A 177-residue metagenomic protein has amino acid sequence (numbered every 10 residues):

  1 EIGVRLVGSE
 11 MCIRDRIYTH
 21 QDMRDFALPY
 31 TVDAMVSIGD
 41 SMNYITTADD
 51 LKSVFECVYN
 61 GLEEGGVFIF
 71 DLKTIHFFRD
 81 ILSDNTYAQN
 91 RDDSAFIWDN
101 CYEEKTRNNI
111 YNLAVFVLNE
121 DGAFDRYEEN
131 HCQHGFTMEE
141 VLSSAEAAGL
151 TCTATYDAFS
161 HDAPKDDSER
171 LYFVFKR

Functional and structural regions predicted by a protein language model:
E1-G8, C12-I13: Single conserved hydrophobic/aromatic residue that forms the stacking wall/gate of nucleotide- or nucleobase-binding
R24-A34: A short acidic, Gly/Pro-enriched loop at the edge of an enzyme's catalytic core that lines a small-molecule cofactor
V32-D50: A short SAM/SAH-binding and catalytic strip from SAM-dependent methyltransferases
T46, E63, R177: Short conserved AdoMet
L51-V67: A short glycine-rich, Lys/Arg-flanked "PGG" loop and its adjoining helix->strand segment in the class I
I69-L142: SAM-dependent methyltransferase
C132-R177: C-terminal lobe and adjacent flexible extensions of AdoMet/dcAdoMet transferase-like proteins
